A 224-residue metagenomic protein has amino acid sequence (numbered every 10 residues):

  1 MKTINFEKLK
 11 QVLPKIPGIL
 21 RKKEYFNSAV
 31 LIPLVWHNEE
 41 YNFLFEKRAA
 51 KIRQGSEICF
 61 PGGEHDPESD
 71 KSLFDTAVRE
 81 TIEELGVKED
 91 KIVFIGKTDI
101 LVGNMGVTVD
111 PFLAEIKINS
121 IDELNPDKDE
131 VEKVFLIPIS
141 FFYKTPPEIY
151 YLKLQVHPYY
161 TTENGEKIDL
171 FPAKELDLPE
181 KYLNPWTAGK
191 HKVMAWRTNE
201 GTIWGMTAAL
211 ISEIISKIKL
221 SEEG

Functional and structural regions predicted by a protein language model:
M1-I4, F43, R48, S56-C59 (+2 more regions): Surface-exposed, interaction-prone regions with an acidic/low-complexity signature
M1-K22: Entry/capping segment at the start of metal-dependent catalytic domains with acidic active-site entry clusters
N5, N27-V30, T207: Short N-terminal amphipathic alpha-helix/helix-capping patch enriched in small hydrophobics with frequent Ser/Thr
I19-F60: N-terminal strand-loop-strand
E39, I203-W204: Alpha-helix N-cap/loop-to-helix initiation residues
H65-I203, L210-E213, K217-I218: Unchanged
I218-G224: Generic C-terminal helix-cap and adjacent flexible tail
